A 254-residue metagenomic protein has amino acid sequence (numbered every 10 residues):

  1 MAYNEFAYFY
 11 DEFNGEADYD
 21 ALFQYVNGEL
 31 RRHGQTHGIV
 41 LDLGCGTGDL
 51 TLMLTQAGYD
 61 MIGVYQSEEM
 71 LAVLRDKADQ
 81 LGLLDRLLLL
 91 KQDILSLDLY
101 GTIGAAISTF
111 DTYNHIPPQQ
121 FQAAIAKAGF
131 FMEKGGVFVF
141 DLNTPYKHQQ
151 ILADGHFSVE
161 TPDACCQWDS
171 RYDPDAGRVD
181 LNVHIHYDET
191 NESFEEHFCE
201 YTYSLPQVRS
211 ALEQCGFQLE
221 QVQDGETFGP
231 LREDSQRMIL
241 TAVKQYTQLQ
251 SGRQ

Functional and structural regions predicted by a protein language model:
M1-T36: Conserved class I S-adenosyl-L-methionine
H37-G44: Conserved class I S-adenosyl-L-methionine
G48-S96: Class I SAM-dependent methyltransferase SAM/SAH-binding core
D98-A105: A short acidic, Gly/Pro-enriched loop at the edge of an enzyme's catalytic core that lines a small-molecule cofactor
T109-F110: Residues lining the SAM
Q119, V139-A211: SAM-dependent methyltransferase
Q122-K134: A short glycine-rich, Lys/Arg-flanked "PGG" loop and its adjoining helix->strand segment in the class I
L205-Q254: C-terminal lobe and adjacent flexible extensions of AdoMet/dcAdoMet transferase-like proteins
